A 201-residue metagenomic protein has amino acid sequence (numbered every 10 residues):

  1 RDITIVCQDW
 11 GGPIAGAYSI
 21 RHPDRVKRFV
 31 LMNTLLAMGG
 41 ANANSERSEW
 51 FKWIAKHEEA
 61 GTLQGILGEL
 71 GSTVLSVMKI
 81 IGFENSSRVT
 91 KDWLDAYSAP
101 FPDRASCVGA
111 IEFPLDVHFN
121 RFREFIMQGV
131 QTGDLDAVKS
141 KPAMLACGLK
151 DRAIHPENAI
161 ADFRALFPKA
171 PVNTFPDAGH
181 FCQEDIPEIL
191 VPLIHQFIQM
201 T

Functional and structural regions predicted by a protein language model:
R1-V6, W10-T174, Q183: Flexible "cap/lid" subdomain of the alpha/beta-hydrolase fold that forms the substrate-access gate
P168-T201: Catalytic active-site module of serine/aspartate enzymes centered on a nucleophile-bearing elbow/loop
